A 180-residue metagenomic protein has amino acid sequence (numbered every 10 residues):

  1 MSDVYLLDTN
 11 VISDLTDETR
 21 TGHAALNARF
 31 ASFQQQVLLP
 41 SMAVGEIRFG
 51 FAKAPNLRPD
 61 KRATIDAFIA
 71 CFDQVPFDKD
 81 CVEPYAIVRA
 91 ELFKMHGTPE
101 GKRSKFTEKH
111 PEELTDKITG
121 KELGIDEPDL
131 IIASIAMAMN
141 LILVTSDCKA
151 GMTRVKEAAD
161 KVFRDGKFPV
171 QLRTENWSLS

Functional and structural regions predicted by a protein language model:
M1-A70, F93: Short, well-structured N-terminal submotif of metal-dependent ribonuclease cores
S2-V4, K121-E122, A133-S180: Acidic, PIN/NYN-like endoribonuclease modules and their adjacent C-terminal/linker elements
E18-T21, I118-I125, E157: Short, flexible/disordered intra-domain loops and linkers
T19, G50-A52, V88-R89, R154-A158: Short aromatic-enriched loop/helix-cap "lid" or pocket-rim segments at secondary-structure transitions that line
Q36, C71-D73, Q171-R173: Conserved beta-strand segments of alpha/beta enzyme cores
S41, D78, N176-S178: Residues at the C-termini of beta-strands that transition into short coil/loop
F49, D73-K149: Active-site neighborhoods of divalent-metal-dependent phosphate/nucleic-acid chemistry enzymes
F68, D73-V75, F163: Structural alpha-beta junctions
